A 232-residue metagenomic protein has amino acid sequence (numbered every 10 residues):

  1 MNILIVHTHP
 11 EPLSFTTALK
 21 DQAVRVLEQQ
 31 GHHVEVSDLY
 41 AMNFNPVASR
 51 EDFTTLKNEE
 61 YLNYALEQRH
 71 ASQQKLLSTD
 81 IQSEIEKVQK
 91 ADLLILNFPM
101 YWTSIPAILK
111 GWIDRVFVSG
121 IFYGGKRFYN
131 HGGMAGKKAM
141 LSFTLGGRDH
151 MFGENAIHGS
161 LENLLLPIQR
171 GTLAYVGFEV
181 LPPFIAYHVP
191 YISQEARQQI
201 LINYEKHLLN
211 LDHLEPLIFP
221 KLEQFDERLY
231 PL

Functional and structural regions predicted by a protein language model:
M1-F98, T103-I121, I202-L232: N-terminal beta1-alpha1-beta2 submodule of the flavodoxin-like/Rossmannoid cofactor-binding fold
L4-V6, E35-S37, M140-F143, L181-F184: Hydrophobic/aromatic beta-strand patches that form the interior of the parallel beta-sheet core in alpha/beta enzyme
Y40-F44, G147, H188-Y191: Short, internal active-site loops enriched in acidic
P46-E51, F152-E154, E195-A196: Short aromatic-enriched loop/helix-cap "lid" or pocket-rim segments at secondary-structure transitions that line
Q89, A107, M134, F178-E179: Structured loop/turn residues at beta-strand edges in well-structured enzyme cores
P99-M100, T144-G146, A186: Histidine- and/or cysteine-centered catalytic micro-motif in compact active-site loops
Y123-Y175: Short, glycine-/small-residue-rich phosphate/pyrophosphate-handling segment
N155-L232: Glycine-rich phosphate/pyrophosphate-binding loop and the adjoining helix
